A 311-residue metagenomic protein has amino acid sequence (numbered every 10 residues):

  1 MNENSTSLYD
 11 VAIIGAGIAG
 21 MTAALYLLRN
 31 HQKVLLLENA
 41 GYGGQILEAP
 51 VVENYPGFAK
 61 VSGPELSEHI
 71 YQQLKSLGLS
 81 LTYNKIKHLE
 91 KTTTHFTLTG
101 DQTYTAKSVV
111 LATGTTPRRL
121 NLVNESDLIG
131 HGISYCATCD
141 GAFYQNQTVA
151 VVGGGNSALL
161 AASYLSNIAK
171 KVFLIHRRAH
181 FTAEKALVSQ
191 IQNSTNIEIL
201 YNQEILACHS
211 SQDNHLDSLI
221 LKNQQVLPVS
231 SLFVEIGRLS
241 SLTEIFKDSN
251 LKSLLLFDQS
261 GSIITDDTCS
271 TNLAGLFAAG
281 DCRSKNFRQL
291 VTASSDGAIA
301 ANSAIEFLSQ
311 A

Functional and structural regions predicted by a protein language model:
M1-I14, L81-Q147, K222, F233-E235 (+2 more regions): FAD-binding core/adjacent interface of flavoenzyme oxidoreductases
E3, Y9-L77, G153, L159-E184 (+1 more regions): Beta1-alpha1 glycine-rich phosphate/pyrophosphate-binding loop at the start of Rossmann-like nucleotide-binding domains
A24-Y26, E48, N121-N124, A162-Y164 (+3 more regions): Short amphipathic alpha-helical segments
L74-L98, T103-A106, N167-D266, E306-Q310: A Rossmann-like FAD-binding core segment of flavoenzymes
N121, D127-F143, I236-Q289, D296 (+1 more regions): FAD-site-proximal beta/loop scaffold in flavoenzymes
S163, N167-K170, T292-A311: Internal hydrophobic alpha-helix adjacent to the cofactor/substrate pocket in enzyme cavities
